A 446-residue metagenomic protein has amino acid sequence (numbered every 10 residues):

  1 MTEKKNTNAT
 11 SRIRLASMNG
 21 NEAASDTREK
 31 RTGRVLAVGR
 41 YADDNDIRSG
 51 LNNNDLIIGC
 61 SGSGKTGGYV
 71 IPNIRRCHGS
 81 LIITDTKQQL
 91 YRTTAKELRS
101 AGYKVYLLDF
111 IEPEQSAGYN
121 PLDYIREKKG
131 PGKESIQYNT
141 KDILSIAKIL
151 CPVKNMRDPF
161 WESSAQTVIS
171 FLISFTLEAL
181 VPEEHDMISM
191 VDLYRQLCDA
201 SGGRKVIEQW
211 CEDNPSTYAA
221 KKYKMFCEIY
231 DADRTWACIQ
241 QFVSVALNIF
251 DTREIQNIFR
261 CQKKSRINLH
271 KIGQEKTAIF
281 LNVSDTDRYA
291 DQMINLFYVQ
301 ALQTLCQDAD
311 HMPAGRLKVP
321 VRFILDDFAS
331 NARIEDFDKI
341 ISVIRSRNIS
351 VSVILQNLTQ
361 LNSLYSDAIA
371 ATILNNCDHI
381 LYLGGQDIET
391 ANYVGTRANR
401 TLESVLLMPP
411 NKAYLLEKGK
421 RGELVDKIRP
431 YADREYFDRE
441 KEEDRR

Functional and structural regions predicted by a protein language model:
M1-S49: Pre-P-loop entry segment of helicase/translocase ATPase cores
T2, N6-T7, L361-R446: C-terminal regions of RecA-like/P-loop NTPase motor modules
R28-I349, N392, R400-L424, E440-R446: P-loop NTPase motor domains
D85-K87, I354-L358, G385-Q386, G419: A short beta-strand-to-loop transition that corresponds to the Sensor-1 phosphate-sensing loop of AAA+ P-loop ATPases
I111, S284, Q356-N357, L383-G385: Active-site-proximal beta-strand/loop segments in catalytic clefts of secreted hydrolases
I344-S363: Sensor-1/coupling segment of RecA-like P-loop NTPase cores
